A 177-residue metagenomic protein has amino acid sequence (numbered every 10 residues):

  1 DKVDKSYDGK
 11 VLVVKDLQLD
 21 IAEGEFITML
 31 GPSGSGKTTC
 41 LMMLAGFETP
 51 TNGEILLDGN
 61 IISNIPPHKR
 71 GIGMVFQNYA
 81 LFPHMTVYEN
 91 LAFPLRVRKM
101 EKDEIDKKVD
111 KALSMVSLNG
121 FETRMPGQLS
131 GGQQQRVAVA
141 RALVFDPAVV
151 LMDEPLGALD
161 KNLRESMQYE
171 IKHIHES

Functional and structural regions predicted by a protein language model:
D1-L163, M167, H173-I174: ABC family nucleotide-binding domain
